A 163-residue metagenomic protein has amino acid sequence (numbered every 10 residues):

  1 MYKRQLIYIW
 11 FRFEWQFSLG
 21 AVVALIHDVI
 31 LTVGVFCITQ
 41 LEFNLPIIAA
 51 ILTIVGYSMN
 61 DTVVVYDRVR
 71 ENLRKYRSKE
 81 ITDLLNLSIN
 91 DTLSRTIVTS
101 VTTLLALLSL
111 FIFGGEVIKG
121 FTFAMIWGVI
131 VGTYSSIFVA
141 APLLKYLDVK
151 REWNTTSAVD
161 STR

Functional and structural regions predicted by a protein language model:
M1-Q5: Conserved small/polar residues in nucleotide/adenosyl-binding loops
L6-W10, V33, L108-I112, I137 (+2 more regions): Membrane-embedded alpha-helical segments of multi-pass transporters/permeases
R12-F13, T39-L41, F113-G115, D148: Short helix-capping/hinge motifs at transmembrane helix termini and TM-loop junctions
F17-R70, K75, W127: Hydrophobic transmembrane alpha-helices and their membrane-interface caps in long multi-pass transport proteins
I48-R68, S94, V98-L105, Y134-I137 (+1 more regions): Transmembrane alpha-helix detector for multi-pass membrane proteins
E71-N90, S94, A141-R163: Terminal, Lys/Arg-rich, intrinsically disordered segments and adjacent short helical elements of membrane-protein
S78-F113, F123, V129, T133: Pore- and gate-forming transmembrane helices of large, multi-pass membrane proteins
F113-R163: Hydrophobic alpha-helical transmembrane segments of membrane transport and translocation systems, primarily multi-pass
